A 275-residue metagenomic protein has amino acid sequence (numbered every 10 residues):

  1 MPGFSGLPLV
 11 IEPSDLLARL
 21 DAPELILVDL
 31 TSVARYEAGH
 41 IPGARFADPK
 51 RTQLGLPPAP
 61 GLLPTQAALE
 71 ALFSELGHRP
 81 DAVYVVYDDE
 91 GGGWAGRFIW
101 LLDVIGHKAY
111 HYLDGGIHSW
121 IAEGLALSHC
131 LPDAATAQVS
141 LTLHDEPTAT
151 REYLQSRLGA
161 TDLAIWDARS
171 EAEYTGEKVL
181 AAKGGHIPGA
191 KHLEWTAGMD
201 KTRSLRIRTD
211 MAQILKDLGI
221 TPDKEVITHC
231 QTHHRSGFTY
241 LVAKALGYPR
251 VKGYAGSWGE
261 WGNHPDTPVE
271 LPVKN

Functional and structural regions predicted by a protein language model:
P2-E12, Q53, H118-P188, D266-N275: Active-site neighborhoods of enzymes that stabilize oxyanions during catalysis
F4, P57-R157, R235-K252, G256-S257: Thiolate-centered catalytic microenvironments shared by cysteine-dependent enzyme domains
V10, T209, P249-A255, G259-N275: Extended hydrophobic/aromatic segments used for targeting, binding, or gating
L16, E24-T31, I165-D167: Short hydrophobic beta-strand that contains or immediately precedes a catalytic carboxylate
A38-G43: Glycine-rich loop at the start of a catalytic domain that most often binds anionic cofactors/ligands
L54-V83, W195-V226: Helix-loop module immediately N-terminal to the HCX5R catalytic loop in PTP-like cysteine phosphatase domains
C230: Short cysteine clusters
